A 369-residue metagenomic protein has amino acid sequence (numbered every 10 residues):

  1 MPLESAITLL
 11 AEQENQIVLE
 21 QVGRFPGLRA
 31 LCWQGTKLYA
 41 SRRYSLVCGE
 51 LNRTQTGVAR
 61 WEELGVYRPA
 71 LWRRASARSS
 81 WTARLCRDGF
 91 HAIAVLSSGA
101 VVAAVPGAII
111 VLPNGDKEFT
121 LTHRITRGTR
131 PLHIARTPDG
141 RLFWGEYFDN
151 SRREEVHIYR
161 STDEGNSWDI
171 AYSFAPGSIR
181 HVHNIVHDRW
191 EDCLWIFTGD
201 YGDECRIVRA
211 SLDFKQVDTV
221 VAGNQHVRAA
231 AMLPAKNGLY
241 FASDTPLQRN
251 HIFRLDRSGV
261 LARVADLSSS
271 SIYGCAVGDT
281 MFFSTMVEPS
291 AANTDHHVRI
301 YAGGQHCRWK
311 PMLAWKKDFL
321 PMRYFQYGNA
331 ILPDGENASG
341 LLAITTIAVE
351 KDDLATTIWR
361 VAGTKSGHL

Functional and structural regions predicted by a protein language model:
V18-V22, L71, A75-A83, E118-R124 (+4 more regions): A short beta-strand motif characteristic of beta-propeller blades
G23-T36, W72-L96, R127-T137, S178-N184 (+3 more regions): Repeated scaffold domains used in trafficking and secretory/extracellular systems, primarily beta-propellers
S45-V47, G107-I110, V156-R160, C205-V208 (+3 more regions): A short loop-to-beta-strand structural motif that recurs across blades of beta-propeller domains
G49-T54, L112-N114, S161-T162, D188 (+3 more regions): Conserved Ser/Thr-centered positions that define the repeating blades of beta-propeller domains
A103-A104, D149-V156, G199-C205, T245-R249 (+2 more regions): Short, solvent-exposed loop/turn segments at conserved positions within beta-propeller repeat blades
A108-I110, N114-D139, W144-F148, D169-F174: Asp-box/WD-like beta-propeller blade repeats and closely related beta-sheet repeat scaffolds
A230, P234-H251, V264-K317, P321-Y327: Loop/turn-rich, solvent-exposed surfaces of beta-rich toroidal or solenoidal domains
F325-L369: Blade-level signature of beta-propeller repeat domains, shared across WD40, Kelch, NHL, RCC1 and BNR/Asp-box propellers
